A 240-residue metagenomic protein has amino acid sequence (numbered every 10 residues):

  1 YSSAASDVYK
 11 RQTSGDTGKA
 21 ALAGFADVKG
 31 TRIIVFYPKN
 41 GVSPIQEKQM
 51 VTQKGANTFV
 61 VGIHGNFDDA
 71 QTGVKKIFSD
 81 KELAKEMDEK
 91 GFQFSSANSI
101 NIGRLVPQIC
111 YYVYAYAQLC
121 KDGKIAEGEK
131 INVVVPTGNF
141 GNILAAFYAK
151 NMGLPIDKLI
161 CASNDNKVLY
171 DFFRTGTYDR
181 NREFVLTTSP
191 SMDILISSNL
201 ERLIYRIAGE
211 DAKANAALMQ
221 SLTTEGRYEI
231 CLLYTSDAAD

Functional and structural regions predicted by a protein language model:
Y1-A5, Y9, Y234-D240: Single conserved hydrophobic/aromatic residue that forms the stacking wall/gate of nucleotide- or nucleobase-binding
D7, V28-I33, G55-T58, K90 (+2 more regions): Short coil/turn connectors at secondary-structure junctions
S14-A23, I45, N139-A146: Short glycine/serine/threonine-rich phosphate/pyrophosphate-binding segments that cradle anionic phosphate groups
G24-I34, V51-K54, K150-I156, G176-N181: A glycine- and small-aliphatic-rich helix-loop capping segment at beta-alpha/alpha-beta transitions that lines
I34-P38, G62, K158-S163: Short internal beta-strands
E47-I100, D165-S236: Active-site/ligand-binding loops adjacent to catalytic centers
T72-K76, K81-K150: Domain-scale recognition of functional cores that engage charged ligands
K121-G123, E127-E129, V134, I143-N164 (+1 more regions): A generic structural signal for tightly packed, nonpolar segments enriched in small/aliphatic residues
